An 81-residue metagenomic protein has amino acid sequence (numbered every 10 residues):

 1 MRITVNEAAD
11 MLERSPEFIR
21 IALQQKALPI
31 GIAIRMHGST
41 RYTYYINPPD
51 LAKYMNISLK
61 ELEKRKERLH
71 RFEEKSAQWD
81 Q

Functional and structural regions predicted by a protein language model:
E7-A9: Short alpha-helical "recognition helix" segments of helix-turn-helix
M11, A22, Y54-I57: Generic alpha-helical secondary-structure signal
E13-Y44, K64: Major-groove DNA-recognition helix of helix-turn-helix-type DNA-binding domains
Y45-Q81: A short, Lys/Arg-enriched interface patch at domain edges and termini
